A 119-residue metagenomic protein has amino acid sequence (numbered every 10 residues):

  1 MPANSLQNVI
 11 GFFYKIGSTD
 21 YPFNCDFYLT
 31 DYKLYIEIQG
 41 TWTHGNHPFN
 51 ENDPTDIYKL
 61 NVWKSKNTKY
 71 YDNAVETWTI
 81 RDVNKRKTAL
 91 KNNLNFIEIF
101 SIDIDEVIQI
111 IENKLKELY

Functional and structural regions predicted by a protein language model:
M1-Y119: Nucleic-acid endo/exonuclease domains
